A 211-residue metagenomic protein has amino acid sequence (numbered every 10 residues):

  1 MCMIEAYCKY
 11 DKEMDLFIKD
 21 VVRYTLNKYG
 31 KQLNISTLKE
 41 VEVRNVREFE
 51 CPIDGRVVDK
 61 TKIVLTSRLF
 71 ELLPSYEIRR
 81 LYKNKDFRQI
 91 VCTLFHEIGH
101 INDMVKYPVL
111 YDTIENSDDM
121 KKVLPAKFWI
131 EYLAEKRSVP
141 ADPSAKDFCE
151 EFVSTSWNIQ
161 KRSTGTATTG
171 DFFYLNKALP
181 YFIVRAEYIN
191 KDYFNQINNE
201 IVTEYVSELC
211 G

Functional and structural regions predicted by a protein language model:
C2-C8: Acidic/histidine-rich, surface-exposed loop or edge segments in extracytoplasmic proteins
Y10-L73, F87: Auxiliary, metal-adjacent structural segments of Zn-dependent hydrolase domains
L69, L73-Y76, H100-L110: Short acidic, glycine/tyrosine-flanked loop/strand segments centered on an H-E-D-like triad
E71-L94: Short pre-active-site segment immediately N-terminal to the catalytic Zn-binding motif
R88-Q89, D103-Y132: Post-HEXXH active-site segment of zinc metalloproteases
L94-D103, L133: Active-site His/Glu-centered metal-binding helix of metallohydrolases
R137-S163: Short helix/loop segments within enzyme catalytic domains that coordinate or immediately flank catalytic cofactors
V153-G211: Pan-zinc metallopeptidase signature
